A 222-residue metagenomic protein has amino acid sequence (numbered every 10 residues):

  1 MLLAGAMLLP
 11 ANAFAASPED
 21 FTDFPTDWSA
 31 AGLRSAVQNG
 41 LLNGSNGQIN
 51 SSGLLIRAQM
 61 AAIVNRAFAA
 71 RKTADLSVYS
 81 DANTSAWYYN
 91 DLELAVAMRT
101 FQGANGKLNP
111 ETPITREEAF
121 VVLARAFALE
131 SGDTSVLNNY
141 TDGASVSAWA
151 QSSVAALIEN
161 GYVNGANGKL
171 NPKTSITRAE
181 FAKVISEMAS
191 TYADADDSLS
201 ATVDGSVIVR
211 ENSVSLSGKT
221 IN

Functional and structural regions predicted by a protein language model:
M1-A30, Q38-N90, A97-E117, A124-Q151 (+3 more regions): Feature responds to low-complexity, polar/acidic, surface-exposed segments characteristic of secreted/exported proteins
V154: Catalytic cores of secreted/periplasmic or lumenal enzymes
S190-N222: Extended beta-solenoid/beta-helix repeat architectures
